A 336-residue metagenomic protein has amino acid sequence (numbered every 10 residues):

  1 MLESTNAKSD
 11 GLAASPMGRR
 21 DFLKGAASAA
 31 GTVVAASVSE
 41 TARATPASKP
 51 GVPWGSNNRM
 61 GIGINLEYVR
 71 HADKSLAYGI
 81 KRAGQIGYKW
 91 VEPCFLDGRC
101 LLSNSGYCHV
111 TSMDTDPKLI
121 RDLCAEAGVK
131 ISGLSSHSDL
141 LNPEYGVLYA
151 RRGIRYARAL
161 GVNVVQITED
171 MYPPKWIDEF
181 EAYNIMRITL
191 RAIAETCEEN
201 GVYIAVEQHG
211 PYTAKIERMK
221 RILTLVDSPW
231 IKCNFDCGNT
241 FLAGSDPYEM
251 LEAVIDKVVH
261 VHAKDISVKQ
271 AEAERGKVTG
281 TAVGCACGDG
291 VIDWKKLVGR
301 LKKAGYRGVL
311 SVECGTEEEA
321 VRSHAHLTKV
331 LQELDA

Functional and structural regions predicted by a protein language model:
M1-G18: N-terminal secretory signal peptides
D21, A26-S37, S48-S56, Y78-G84 (+4 more regions): Active-site acidic/histidine proton-transfer and metal-coordination neighborhood in alpha/beta enzyme cores
G25, R59-I64, K74, W90-V91 (+2 more regions): Acidic/histidine-rich catalytic cores of soluble enzymes
A44-P46: Boundary at the C-terminal end of the N-terminal hydrophobic targeting segment
E67-V69, C94-L96, S136-D139, D170-Y172 (+4 more regions): Active-site beta-loop-alpha junctions enriched in small/polar residues
Y88, V162, V258, Y306-R307: A structural motif
E92, G133, Q166, V259-H262 (+1 more regions): Conserved beta-strand positions in the central sheet of alpha/beta enzyme cores
P93-L119, Y172-K175: Glycine-rich, proline-tolerant flexible connector loops at the mouths of alpha/beta enzymes
